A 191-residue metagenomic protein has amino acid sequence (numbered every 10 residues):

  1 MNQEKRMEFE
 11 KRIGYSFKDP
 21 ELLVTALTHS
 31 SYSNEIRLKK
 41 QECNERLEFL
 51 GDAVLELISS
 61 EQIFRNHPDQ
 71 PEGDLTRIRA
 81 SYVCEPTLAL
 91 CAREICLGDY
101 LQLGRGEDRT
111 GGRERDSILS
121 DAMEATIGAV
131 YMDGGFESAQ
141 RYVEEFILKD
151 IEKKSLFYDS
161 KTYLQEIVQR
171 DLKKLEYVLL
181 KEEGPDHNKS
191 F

Functional and structural regions predicted by a protein language model:
M1-F191: Double-stranded RNA-binding/processing signature
